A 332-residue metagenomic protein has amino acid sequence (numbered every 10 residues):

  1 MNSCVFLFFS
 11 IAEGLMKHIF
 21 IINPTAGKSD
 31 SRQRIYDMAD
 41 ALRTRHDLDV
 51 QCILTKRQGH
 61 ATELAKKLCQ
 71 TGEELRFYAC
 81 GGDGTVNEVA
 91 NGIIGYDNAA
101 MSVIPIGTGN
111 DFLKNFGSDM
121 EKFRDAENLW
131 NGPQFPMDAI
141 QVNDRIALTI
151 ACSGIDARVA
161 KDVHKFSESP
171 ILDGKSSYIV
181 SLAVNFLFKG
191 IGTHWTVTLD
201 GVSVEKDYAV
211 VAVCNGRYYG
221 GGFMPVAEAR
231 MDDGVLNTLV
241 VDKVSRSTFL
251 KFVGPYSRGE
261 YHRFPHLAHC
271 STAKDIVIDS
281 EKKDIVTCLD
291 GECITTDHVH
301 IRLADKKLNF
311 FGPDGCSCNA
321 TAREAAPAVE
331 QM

Functional and structural regions predicted by a protein language model:
C4-F77, S317, E324-M332: ATP/NTP phosphate-donor binding region
P24, C80-G82, I106: Glycine-rich beta-strand-to-loop/alpha-helix junction loops that act as flexible
S31, L199-D200, R230, V240-M332: ATP/nucleoside-binding phosphotransfer catalytic cores, i.e., glycine-rich phosphate-binding loops
T55, G95-A209: Catalytic core of DAGKc-family lipid kinases
T85-D97: Short Gly/Thr/Asp-enriched flexible loops that form oxyanion-binding sites at enzyme active sites
C152, D156, A212-V226, C293: Glycine-rich phosphate/pyrophosphate-binding beta-alpha loops
S167-S177, A227-T248: Gly/Ser/Thr-rich active-site loops/lids in small-molecule metabolic enzymes that frequently grip phosphoryl groups
